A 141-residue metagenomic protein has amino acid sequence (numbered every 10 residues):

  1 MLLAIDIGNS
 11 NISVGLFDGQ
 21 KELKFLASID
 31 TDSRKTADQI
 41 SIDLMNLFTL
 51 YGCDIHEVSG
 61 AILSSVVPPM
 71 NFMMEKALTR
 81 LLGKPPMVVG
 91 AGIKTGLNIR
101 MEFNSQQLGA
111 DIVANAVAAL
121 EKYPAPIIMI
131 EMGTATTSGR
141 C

Functional and structural regions predicted by a protein language model:
L2-D6, I62, I127-E131: Short glycine-aspartate micro-motif
L2-L44: Short glycine-rich, Thr/Ser-proximal phosphate-binding strand/loop in the N-terminal lobe of ATP-dependent enzymes
I7-N9, V67, T134: A generic beta-sheet turn/junction motif
V14, L63, G133: Residue-level signal for inorganic ion chemistry
L16-D18, M74-K76, C141: Short amphipathic alpha-helical segments
D30-T31, D38, I42-F48, G60-S65 (+1 more regions): Alpha-helical substrate-recognition element adjacent to the catalytic core
Y51-L108: Short beta-strand-loop/turn "lid" adjacent to the catalytic site in phosphate-handling enzymes
K84-M87, I93, L97-C141: Phosphate-binding/catalytic loop of phosphoryl-transfer enzymes
